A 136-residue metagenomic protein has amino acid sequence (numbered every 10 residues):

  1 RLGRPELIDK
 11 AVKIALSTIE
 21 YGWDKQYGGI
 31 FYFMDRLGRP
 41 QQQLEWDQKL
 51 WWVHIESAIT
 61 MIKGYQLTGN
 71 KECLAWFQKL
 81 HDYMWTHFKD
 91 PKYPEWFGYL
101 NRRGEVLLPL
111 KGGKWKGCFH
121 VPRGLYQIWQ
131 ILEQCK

Functional and structural regions predicted by a protein language model:
R1-K136: Glycan-recognition and catalytic cores of secretory/periplasmic carbohydrate-active enzymes
